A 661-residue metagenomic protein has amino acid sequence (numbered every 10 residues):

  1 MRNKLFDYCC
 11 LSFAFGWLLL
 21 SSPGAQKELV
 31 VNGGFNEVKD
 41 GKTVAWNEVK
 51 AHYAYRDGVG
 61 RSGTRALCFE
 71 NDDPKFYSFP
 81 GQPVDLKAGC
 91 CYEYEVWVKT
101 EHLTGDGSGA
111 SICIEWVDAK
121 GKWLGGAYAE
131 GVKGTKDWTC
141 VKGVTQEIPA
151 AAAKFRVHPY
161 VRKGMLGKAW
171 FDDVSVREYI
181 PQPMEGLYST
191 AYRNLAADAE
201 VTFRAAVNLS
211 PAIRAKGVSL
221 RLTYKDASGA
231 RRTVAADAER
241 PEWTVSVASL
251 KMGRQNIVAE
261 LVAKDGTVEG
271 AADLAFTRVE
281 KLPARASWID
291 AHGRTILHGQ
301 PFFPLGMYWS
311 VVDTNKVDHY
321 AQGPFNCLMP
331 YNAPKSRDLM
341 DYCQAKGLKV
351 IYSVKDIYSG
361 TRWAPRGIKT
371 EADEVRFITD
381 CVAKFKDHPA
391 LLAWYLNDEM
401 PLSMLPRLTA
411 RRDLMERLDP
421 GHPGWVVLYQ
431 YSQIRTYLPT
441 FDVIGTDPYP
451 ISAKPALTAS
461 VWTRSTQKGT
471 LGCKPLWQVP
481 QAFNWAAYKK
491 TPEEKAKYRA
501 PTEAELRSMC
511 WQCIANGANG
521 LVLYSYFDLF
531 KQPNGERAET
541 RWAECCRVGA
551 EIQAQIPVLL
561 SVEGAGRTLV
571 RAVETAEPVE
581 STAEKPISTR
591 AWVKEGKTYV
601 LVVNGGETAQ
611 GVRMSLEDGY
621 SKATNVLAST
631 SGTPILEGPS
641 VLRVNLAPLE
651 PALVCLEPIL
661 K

Functional and structural regions predicted by a protein language model:
G24-T244: Extracellular and organelle-lumenal recognition/adhesion modules and their flexible linkers in secreted
T267-A321: N-terminal carbohydrate-binding accessory modules
M307-Y342, K346-I351, I444: Catalytic domains of carbohydrate-active enzymes, especially glycoside hydrolases
Y358-R362, Q467-A504, D528-K531: Active-site clefts of carbohydrate-active enzymes
F377-R407, L428-P450, G520-V522: Active-site groove signature of glycoside hydrolases
P492-A550: Aromatic/acidic polysaccharide-binding cleft in carbohydrate-active enzymes
E577-Y620, L649: Carbohydrate-binding surface patches
E637-K661: C-terminal beta-strand-rich structural cap/linker in extracellular carbohydrate-active enzymes
